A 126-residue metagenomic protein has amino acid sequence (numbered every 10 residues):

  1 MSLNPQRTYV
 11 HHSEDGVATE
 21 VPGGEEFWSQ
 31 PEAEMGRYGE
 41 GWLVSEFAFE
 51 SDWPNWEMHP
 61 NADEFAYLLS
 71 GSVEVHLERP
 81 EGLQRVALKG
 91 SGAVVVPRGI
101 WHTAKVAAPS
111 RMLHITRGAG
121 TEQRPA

Functional and structural regions predicted by a protein language model:
M1-S13, A18-V21, T103-A126: Double-stranded beta-helix
M1-W56: A short, N-terminal "cap"/entry segment at the start of jelly-roll beta-barrel domains of the cupin/DSBH fold
S51-F65, E81-G82: A short beta-loop-beta micro-motif enriched in histidine and acidic residues
P54, G71-L77, A93-V94: Short beta-strand segments in beta-sandwich/barrel cores
P60-V75, I115: Short, conserved beta-strand element in jelly-roll/cupin
N61, I100, A108: A generic "binding-loop/recognition-motif" signal
P80-R98: Short acidic-glycine-tyrosine-enriched beta hairpin
